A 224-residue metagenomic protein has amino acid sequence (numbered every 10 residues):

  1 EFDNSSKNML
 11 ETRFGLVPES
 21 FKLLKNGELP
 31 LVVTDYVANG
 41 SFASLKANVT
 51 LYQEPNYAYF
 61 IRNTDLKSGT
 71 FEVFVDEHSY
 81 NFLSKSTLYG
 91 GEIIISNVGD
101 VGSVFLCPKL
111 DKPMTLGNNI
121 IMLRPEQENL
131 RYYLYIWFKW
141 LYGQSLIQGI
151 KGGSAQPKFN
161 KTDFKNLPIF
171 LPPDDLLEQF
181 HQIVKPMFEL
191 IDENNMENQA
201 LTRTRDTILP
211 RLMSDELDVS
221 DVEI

Functional and structural regions predicted by a protein language model:
E1-S44, N166, F170, D174-D215 (+1 more regions): Non-catalytic DNA-recognition/assembly elements of restriction-modification systems
G27-T50, Y59, N63-G90: Sequence-specific dsDNA recognition surfaces
T34-N39, R131-Y132, S145: Acidic/polar loop patches that form or flank catalytic/metal-binding clefts of enzymes that bind anionic ligands
R62-N63, F82-G143, I150-A155, N160-K161: A short beta-sheet element
H78-N81, L110, L123, P186-D192: Short, contiguous acidic/charged loop-to-helix segments that flank catalytic cores in large enzymes
I121, Y132, Q148, K165-L171 (+1 more regions): Glycine-rich beta->alpha junctions and the first turn(s) of the following alpha-helix
